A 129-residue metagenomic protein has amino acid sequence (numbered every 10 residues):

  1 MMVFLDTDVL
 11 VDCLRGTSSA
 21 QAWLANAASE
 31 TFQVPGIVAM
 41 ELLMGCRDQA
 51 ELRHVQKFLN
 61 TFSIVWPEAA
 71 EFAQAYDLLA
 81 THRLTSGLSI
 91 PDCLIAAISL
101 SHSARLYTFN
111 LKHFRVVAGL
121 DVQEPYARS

Functional and structural regions predicted by a protein language model:
M1-V34, M44-K57, R128-S129: Short, well-structured N-terminal submotif of metal-dependent ribonuclease cores
D6-T7, V38, N110: A secondary-structure boundary/capping signal
L10-V11, A39-L42, F114: A generic structural signal for short hydrophobic patches within well-formed alpha-helices
S18, Q33, I37, Q49-A50 (+2 more regions): Residues at secondary-structure transition points
I64-K112: Active-site neighborhoods of divalent-metal-dependent phosphate/nucleic-acid chemistry enzymes
K112-G119: Short loop/helix-cap segments at secondary-structure boundaries that form the rim of catalytic
G119-R128: Short beta-strand->loop
